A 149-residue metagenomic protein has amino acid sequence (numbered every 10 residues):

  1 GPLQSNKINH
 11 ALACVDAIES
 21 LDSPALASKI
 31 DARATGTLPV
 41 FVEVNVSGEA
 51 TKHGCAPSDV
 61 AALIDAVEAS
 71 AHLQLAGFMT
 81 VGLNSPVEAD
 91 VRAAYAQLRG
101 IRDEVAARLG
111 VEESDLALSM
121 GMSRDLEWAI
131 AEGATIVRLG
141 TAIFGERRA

Functional and structural regions predicted by a protein language model:
G1-L126, I130-E132, F144-E146: Conserved alpha/beta-domain cores
G133-T135, G140: Active-site-proximal glycine-rich helix-loop-beta segment
L139, G145-A149: Short C-terminal tail/terminal secondary-structure segment of NAD(P)H-dependent dehydrogenase/reductase domains
